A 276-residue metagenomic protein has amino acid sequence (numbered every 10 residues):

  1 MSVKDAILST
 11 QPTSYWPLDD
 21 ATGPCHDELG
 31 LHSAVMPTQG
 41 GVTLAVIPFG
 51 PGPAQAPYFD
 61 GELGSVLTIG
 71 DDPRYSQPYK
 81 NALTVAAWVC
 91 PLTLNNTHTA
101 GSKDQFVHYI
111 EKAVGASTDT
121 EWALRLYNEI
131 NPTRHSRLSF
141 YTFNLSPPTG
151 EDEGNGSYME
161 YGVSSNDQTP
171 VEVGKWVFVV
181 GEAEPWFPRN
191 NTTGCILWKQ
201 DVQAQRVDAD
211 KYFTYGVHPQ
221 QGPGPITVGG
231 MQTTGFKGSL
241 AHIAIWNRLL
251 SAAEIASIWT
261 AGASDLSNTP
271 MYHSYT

Functional and structural regions predicted by a protein language model:
M1-V35, P48-T276: Extracellular glycan-associated modules
G41-V42: Small-residue (G/S/T/A) turn/hinge positions that recur once per unit in extracellular repeat modules
